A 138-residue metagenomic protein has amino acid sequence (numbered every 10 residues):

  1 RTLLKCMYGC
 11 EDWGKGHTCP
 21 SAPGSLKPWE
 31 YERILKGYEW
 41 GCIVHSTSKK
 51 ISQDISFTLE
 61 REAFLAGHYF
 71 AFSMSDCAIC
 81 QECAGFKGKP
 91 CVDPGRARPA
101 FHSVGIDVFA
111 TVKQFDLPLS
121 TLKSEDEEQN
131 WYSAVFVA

Functional and structural regions predicted by a protein language model:
R1-A138: Catalytic cores of enzyme domains
